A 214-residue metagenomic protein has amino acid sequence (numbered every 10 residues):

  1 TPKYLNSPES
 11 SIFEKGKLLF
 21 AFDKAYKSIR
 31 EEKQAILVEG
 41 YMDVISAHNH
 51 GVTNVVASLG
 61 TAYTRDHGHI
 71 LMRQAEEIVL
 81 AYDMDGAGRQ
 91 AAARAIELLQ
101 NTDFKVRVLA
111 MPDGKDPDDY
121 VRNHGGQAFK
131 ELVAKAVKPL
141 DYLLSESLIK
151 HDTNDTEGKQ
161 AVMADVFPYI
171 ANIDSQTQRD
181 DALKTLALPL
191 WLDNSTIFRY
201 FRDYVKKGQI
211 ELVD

Functional and structural regions predicted by a protein language model:
T1-Q74, I78, A91-A92: Phosphate-handling DNA/RNA-contact segment within nucleic-acid enzymes
Y26-A35, A62-I78, Y82-D214: A charged alpha-helical hairpin associated with nucleic-acid processing machineries
